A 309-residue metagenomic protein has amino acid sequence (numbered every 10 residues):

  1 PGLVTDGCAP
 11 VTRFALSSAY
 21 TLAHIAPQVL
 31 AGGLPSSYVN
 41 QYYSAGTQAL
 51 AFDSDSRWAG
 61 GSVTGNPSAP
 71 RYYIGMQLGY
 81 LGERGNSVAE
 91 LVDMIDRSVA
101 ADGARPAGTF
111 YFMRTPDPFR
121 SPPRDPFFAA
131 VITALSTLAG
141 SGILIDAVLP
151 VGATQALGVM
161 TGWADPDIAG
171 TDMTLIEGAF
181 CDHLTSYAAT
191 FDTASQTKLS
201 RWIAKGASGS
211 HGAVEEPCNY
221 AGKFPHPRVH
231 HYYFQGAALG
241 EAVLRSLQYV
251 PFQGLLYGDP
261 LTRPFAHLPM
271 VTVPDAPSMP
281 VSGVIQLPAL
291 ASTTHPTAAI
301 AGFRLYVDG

Functional and structural regions predicted by a protein language model:
P1-P288, S292-H295, A299: Cysteine-dependent hydrolase recognition
G302-L305: Short beta-strand elements bearing conserved aromatic residues within extracellular beta-rich modules
V307-G309: Short strand-turn-strand beta-turns centered on an Asx-Gly dipeptide
